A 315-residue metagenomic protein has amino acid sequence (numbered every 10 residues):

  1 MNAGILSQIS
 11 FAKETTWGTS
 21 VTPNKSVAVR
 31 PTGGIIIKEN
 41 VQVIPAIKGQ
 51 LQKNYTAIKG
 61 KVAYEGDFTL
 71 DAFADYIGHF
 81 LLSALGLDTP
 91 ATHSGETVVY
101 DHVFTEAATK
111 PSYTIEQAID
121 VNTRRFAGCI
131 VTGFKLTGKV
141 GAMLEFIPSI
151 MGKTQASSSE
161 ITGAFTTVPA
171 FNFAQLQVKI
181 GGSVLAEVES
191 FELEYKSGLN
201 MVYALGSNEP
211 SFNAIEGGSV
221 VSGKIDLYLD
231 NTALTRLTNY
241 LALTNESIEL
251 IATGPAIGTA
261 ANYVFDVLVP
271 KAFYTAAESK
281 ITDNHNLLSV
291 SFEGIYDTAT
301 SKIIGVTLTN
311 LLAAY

Functional and structural regions predicted by a protein language model:
M1-Y315: Signature of extracytoplasmic/envelope-associated structural regions
